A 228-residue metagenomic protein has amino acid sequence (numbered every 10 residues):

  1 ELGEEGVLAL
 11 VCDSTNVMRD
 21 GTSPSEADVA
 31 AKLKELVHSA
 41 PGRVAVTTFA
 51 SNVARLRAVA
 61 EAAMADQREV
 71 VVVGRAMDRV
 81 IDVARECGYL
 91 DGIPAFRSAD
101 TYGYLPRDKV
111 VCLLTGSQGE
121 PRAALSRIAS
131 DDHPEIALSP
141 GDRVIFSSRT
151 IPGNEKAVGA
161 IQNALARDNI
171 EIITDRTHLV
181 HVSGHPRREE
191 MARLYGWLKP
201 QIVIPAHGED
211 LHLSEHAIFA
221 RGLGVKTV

Functional and structural regions predicted by a protein language model:
E1-Y104, A123-A137, K156-G159: His/Asp/Glu-rich metal-coordinating catalytic cores of metallo-dependent phosphodiesterases/hydrolases acting on
A60-E61, A65, A84-L90, P94-V228: C-terminal regulatory/interaction regions
